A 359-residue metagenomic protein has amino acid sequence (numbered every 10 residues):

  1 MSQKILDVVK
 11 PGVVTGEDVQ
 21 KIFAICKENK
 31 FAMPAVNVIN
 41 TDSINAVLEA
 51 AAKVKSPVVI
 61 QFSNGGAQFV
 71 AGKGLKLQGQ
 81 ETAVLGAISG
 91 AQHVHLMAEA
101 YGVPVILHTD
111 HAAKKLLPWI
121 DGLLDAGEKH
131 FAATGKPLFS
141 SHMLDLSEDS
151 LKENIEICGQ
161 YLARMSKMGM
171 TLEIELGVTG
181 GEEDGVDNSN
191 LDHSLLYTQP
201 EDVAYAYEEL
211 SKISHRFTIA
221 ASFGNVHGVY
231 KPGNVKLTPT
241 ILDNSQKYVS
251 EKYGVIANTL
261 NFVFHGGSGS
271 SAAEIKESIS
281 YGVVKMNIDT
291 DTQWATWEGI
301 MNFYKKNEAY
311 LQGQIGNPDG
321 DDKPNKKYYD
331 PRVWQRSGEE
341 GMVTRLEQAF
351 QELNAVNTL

Functional and structural regions predicted by a protein language model:
M1-P34: N-terminal amphipathic alpha-helix/helix-capping segment at the start of soluble metabolic enzymes
V14-I25, T41-Q80, V84-G102, A113-N258 (+2 more regions): Alpha/beta enzyme core
M33, M168-E175, K212-T218, G254-L260 (+3 more regions): Flexible, glycine/charged-enriched surface loops at secondary-structure junctions
M33-N37, L107-T109, M143-L144, N261-H265 (+1 more regions): Short catalytic-loop micro-motif centered on adjacent basic/acidic residues
N37, H193-L196, V235, S268 (+3 more regions): Hydrophobic alpha-helical scaffolding
L77-Q78, L107-T109, E298: Glycine-rich nucleotide/cofactor/substrate-binding loop typically near the N-terminus or early in the first domain
A98-E99, K231, I241, S245 (+1 more regions): Catalytic-face loop-and-helix region of soluble metabolic enzyme cores
K305-L359: Extended, intrinsically disordered, low-complexity segments
